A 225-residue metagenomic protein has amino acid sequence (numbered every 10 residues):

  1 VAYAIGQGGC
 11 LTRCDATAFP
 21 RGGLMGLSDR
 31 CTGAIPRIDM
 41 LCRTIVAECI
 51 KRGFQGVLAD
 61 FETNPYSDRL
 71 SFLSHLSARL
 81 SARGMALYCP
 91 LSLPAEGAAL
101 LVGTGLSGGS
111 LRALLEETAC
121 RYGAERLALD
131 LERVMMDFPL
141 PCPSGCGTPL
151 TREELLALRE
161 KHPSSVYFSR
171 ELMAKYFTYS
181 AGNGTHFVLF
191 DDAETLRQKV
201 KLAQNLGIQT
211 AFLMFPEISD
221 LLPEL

Functional and structural regions predicted by a protein language model:
V1-S107: Chitinase-like catalytic core of GlcNAc-active glycosidases
T32, P36-V46, R126, P139-C142 (+2 more regions): A structural signal for the main folded, soluble domain(s) of proteins
A59, L129, A203: Conserved, mostly hydrophobic/aromatic
S67, M136-L140, S219-P223: Short catalytic/ligand-binding loop motif for oxyanion handling, primarily in non-cytosolic enzymes, centered on
S71, A78, A82-M85, A113-L140: Active-site region of glycoside hydrolase catalytic domains
R126-K199: Glycan-binding loop/region signatures in secreted carbohydrate-active enzymes
K199-L225: Acidic/aromatic/glycine-rich contiguous surface patches that form carbohydrate-binding/processing clefts and analogous
